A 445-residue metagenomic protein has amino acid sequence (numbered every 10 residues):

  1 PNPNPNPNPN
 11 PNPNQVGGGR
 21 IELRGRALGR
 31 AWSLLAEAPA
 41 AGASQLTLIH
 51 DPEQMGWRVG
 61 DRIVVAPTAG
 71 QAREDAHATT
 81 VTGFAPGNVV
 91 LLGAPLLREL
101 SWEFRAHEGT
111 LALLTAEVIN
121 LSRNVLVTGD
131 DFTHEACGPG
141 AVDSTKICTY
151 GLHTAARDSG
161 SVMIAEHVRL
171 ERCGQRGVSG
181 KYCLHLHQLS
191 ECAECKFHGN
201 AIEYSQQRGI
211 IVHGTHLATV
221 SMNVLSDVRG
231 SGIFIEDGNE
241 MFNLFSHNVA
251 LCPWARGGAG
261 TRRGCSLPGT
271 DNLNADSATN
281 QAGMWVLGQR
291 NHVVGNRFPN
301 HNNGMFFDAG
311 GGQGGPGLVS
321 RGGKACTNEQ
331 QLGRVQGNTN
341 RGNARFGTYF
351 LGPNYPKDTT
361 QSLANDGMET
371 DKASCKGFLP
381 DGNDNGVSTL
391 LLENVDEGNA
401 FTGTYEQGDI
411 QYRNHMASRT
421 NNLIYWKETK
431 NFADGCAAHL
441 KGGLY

Functional and structural regions predicted by a protein language model:
P1-E406, R419-N422, A438-Y445: Beta-strand/loop edge motif enriched in small/polar residues
